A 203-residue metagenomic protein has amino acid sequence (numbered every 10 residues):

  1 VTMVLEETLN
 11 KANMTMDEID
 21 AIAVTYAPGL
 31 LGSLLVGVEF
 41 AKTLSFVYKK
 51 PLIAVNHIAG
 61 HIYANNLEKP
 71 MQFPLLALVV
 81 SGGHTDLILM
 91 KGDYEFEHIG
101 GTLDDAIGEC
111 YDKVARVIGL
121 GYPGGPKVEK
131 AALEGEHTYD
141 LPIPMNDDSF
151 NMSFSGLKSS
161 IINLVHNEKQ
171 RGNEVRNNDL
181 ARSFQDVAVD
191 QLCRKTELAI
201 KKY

Functional and structural regions predicted by a protein language model:
V1-A12, Q191-K195: Short, well-ordered amphipathic alpha-helical segments that serve as non-catalytic structural scaffolds within diverse
E6-K42, F46: Short beta-strand-loop/turn "lid" adjacent to the catalytic site in phosphate-handling enzymes
V24, L52-H57, G124: General beta-strand structural signal in soluble alpha/beta enzymes
A54-L76: Conserved phosphate-binding catalytic cores of ATP/NTP-utilizing and phosphoryl-transfer enzymes
A77, T85-L89: Short beta-strand scaffold segments in enzyme catalytic cores
G92-E134, K158-S159, N163-N167: Glycine-rich phosphate-binding loop plus the immediately following alpha-helix
K130-Y203: A contiguous, well-structured pocket-lining segment that forms one wall/lid of small-molecule binding clefts in soluble
